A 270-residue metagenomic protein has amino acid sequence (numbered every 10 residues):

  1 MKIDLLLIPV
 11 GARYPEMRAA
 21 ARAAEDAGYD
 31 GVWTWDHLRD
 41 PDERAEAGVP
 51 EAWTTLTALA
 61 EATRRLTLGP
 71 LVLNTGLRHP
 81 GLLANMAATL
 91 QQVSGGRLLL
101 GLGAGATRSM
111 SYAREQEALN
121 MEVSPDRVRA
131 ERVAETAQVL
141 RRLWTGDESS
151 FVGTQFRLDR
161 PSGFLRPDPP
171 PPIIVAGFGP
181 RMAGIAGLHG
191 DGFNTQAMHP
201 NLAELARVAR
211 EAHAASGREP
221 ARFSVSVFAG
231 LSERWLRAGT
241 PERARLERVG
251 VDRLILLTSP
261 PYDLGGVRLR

Functional and structural regions predicted by a protein language model:
M1-R270: Active-site-adjacent structural elements that line small-molecule/cofactor binding pockets in enzymes
